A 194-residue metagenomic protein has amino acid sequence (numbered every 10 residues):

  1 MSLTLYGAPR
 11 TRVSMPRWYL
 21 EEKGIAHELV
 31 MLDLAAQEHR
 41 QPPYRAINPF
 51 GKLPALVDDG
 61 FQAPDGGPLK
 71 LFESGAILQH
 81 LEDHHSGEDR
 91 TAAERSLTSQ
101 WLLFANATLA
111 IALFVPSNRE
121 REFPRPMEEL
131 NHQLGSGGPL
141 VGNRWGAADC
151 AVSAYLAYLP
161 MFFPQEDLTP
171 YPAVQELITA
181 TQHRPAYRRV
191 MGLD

Functional and structural regions predicted by a protein language model:
M1-R125, N131: GST-like domain detector, emphasizing the conserved glutathione-binding G-site in the N-terminal thioredoxin-like
Y19, E82, Y155-L156, M191: Active-site-flanking alpha-helical
V30, M191-G192: Residue-level detector of family-conserved "landmark" positions at structurally sensitive sites
D33, A147, D194: Short, solvent-exposed turn/loop segments enriched in Gly/Ser/Thr/Pro and often Arg
F50, H84, S136-G137, R184: Structured helix-beta-strand junction loops
A93, W101-H183, R189-V190: GST-like fold's C-terminal all-alpha helical module
